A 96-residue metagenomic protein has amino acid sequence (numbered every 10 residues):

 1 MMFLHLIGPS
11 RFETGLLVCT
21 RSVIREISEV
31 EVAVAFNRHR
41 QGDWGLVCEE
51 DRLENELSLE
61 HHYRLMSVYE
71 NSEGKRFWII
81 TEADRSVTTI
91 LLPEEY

Functional and structural regions predicted by a protein language model:
F3-S67: Compact soluble domain cores
L59-Y96: Short, compact, well-ordered microdomains
